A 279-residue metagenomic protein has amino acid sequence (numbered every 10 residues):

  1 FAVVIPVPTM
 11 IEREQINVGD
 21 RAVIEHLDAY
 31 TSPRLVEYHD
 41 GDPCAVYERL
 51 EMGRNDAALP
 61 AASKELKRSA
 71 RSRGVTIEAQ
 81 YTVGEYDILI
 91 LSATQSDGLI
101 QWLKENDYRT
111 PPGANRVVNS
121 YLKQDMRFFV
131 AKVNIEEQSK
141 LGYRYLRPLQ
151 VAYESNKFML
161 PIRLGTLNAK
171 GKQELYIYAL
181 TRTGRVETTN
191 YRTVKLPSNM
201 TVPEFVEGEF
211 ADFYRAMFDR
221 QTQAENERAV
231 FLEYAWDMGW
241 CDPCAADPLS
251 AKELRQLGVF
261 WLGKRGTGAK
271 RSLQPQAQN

Functional and structural regions predicted by a protein language model:
F1, G84-D87, Q173: Residues at beta-strand starts and edge strands
F1-D40, L99-S120, D125: Surface-exposed, glycine/proline- and aromatic-rich loop segments on solvent-exposed faces across compartments
V3-I5, Y81, A131: Preference for bulky hydrophobic residues occupying beta-strand positions in well-ordered beta-sheet regions
T9, T94-L99, E136-E137, T183: Short loop/turn segments at secondary-structure transitions that flank enzyme active sites
I11, N17-V83: A cross-kingdom signal targeting lumenal/periplasmic-facing segments of multi-pass membrane and secretory-pathway
I16, D20, S92, V206-E207: Intrinsic-disorder-associated interaction segments
E78-D87, S92-S96: Conserved SET/PR-domain catalytic core that frames the SAM/AdoMet-binding pocket
T110-N279: Accessory, solvent-exposed terminal regions and/or long lumenal/extracellular loops of proteins
